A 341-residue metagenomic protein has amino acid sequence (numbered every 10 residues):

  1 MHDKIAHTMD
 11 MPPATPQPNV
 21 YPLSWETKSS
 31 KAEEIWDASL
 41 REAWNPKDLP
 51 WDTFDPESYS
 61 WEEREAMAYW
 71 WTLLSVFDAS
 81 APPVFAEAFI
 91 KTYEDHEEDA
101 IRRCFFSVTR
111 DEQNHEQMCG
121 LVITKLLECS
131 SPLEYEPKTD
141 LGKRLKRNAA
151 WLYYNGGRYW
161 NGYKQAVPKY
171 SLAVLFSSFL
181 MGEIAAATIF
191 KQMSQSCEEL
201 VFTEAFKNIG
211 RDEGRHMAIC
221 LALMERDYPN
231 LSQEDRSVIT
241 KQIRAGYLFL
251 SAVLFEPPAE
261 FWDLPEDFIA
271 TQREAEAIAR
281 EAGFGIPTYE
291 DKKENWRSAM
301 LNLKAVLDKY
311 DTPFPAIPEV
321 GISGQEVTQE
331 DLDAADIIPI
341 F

Functional and structural regions predicted by a protein language model:
H2-F341: Non-heme di-metal
